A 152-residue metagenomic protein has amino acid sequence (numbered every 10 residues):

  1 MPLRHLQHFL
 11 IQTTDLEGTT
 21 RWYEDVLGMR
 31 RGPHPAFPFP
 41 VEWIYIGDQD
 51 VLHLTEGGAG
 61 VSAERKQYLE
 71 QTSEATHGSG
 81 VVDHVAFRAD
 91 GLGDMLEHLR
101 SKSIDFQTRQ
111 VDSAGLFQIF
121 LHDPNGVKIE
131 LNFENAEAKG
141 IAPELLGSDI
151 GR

Functional and structural regions predicted by a protein language model:
M1-P2, L96-R152: Vicinal oxygen chelate
H5-T14, E42-I46, Q67-H98, F117-H122 (+1 more regions): Vicinal oxygen chelate
L10, R30-A36, Q110-D112, A136-K139: Conserved catalytic-core motifs of GNAT/GCN5-like acyltransferases
Q12-A59: Core segments of cupin and vicinal oxygen chelate
T19-W22, M95-L99: Hydrophobic side chains in well-ordered alpha-helices
F39-V41, V61, L116, A138: Generic structural signal for helix capping and beta-alpha/helix-loop junctions
A59-V61, D83: Type IV pilin-like appendage domain
A63-Q67, G140-P143: A short, polar/proline- and glycine-enriched secondary-structure boundary/capping micro-motif
